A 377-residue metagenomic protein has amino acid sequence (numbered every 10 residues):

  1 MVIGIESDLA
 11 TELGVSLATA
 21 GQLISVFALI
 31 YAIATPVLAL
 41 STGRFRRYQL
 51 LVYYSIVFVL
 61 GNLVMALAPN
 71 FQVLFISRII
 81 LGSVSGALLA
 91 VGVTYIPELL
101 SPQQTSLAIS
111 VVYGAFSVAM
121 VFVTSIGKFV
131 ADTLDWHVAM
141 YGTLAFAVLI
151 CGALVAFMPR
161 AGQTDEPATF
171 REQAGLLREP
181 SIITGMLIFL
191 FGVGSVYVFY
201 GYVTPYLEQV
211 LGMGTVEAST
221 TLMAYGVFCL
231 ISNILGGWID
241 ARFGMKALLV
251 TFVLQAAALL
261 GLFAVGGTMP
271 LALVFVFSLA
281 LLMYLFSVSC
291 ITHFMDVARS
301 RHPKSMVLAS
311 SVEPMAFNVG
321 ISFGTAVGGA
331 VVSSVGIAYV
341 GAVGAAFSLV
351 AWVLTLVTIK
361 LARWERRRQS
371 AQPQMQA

Functional and structural regions predicted by a protein language model:
M1-L17, T35-L38, F199-T204: Extracytoplasmic
I3, I182-M223: Extracytoplasmic gate region of multi-pass secondary transporters
G14, R46, L67-V73, V84 (+3 more regions): Helix-breaking motifs and short loop linkers at transmembrane-helix boundaries and internal kinks in secondary membrane
I33-Q72: Conserved MFS/SLC helix-loop-helix module at the cytosolic interface between two early adjacent transmembrane helices
T35-R47, N233-G244, V332: Helix-to-loop junctions at the C-terminal end of transmembrane segments in multipass secondary transporters
G61-V64, Q72-L81, P270-S278: Paired small-residue
F71, S77-F116: Cytoplasmic helix-loop-helix junction between adjacent transmembrane helices in 12-TM secondary transporters
V297-V335: A late C-terminal transmembrane helix in Major Facilitator Superfamily
